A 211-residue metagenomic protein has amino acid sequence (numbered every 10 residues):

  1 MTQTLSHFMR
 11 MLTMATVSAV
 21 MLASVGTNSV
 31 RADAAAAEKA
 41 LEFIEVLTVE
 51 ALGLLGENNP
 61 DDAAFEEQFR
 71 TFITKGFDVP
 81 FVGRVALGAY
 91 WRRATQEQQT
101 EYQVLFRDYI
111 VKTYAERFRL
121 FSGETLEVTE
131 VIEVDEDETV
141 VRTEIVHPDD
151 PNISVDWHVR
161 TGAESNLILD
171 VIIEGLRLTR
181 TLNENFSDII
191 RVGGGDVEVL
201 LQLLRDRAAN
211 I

Functional and structural regions predicted by a protein language model:
T2-T16: Bacterial N-terminal signal peptides that target proteins for export
A19-S29: C-terminal segment of classical bacterial N-terminal signal peptides
V30-A36: Boundary at the C-terminal end of the N-terminal hydrophobic targeting segment
A36-Y114: Early exported N-terminus immediately downstream of N-terminal targeting peptides
W91, D108-Y109, E133-V134, H147 (+1 more regions): Solvent-exposed loop/turn segments at secondary-structure junctions within structured extracellular/periplasmic domains
K112-I153, R207-I211: Surface-exposed, charged secondary-structure patches
N152-R180: Short beta-strand edge/turn micro-motifs at domain boundaries
D170-I211: Low-complexity, intrinsically disordered terminal/linker segments enriched in charged and Gly/Pro repeats
